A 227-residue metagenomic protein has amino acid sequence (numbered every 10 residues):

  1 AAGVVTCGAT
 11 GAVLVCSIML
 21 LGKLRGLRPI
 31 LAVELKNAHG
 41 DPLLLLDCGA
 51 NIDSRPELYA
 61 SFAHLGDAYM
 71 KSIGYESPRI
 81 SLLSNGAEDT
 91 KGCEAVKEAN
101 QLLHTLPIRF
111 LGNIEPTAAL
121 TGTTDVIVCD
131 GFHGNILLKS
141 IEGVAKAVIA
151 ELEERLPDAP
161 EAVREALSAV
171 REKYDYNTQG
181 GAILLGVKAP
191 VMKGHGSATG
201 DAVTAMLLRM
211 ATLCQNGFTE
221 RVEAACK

Functional and structural regions predicted by a protein language model:
A2-G3, C7-L58, F62: Glycine/threonine-rich beta-strand-loop-alpha-helix active-site module that forms ligand/phosphate-binding
G3-C7, L46, R109-I114, C129 (+1 more regions): General beta-strand structural signal in soluble alpha/beta enzymes
G3-T6, L44-N51, R79-G86, P190-G194: Short glycine-rich or small-residue beta-strand-to-loop segments that form or flank ligand, phosphate, metal/Fe-S
A9-A12, M19, A87-E88, F132-N135: Short glycine-rich anion-binding loops that position phosphate/pyrophosphate groups of nucleotides and phosphorylated
V13-S17, A63-G66, A99, V203 (+1 more regions): Buried hydrophobic packing segments
I18-L45, T123-I127, G131-C226: Glycine-rich phosphate/nucleotide-binding loop
A50-I52, S84-D89, P116-A118, D130-G134 (+2 more regions): Glycine-rich beta-alpha junction loops
I52-P116, D125-V126: Glycine-rich phosphate/diphosphate-binding loop of Rossmann-like nucleotide-binding domains
